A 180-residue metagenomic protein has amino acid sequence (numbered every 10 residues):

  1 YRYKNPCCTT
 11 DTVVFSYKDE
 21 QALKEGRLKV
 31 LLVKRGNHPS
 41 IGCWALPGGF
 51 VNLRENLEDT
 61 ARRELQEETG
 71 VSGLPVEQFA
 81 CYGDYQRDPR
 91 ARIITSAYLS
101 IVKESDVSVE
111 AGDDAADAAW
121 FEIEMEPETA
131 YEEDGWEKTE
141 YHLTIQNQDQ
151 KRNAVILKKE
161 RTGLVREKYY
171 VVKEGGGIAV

Functional and structural regions predicted by a protein language model:
Y1-A45, E58, G73: N-terminal strand-loop-strand
V51-V180: Unchanged
